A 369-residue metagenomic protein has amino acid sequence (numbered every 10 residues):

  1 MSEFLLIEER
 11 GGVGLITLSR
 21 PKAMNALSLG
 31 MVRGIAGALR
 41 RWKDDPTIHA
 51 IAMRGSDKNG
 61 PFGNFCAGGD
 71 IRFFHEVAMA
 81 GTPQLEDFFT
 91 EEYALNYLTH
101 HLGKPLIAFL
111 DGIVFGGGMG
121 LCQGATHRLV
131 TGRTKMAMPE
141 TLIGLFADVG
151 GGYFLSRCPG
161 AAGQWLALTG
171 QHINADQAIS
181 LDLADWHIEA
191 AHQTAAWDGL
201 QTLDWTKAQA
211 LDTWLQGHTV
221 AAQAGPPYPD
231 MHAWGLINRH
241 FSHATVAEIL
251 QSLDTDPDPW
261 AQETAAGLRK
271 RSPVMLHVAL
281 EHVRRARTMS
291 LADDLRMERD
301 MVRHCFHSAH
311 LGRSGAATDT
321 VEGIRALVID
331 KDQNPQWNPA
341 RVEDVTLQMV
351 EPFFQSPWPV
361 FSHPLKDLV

Functional and structural regions predicted by a protein language model:
M1-R54, P364, L368-V369: Conserved CoA-thioester-binding segment of acyl-CoA-metabolizing enzymes
I16, M53, D70, L121-C122 (+3 more regions): Hydrophobic/aromatic residues within transmembrane alpha-helices of multi-pass small-molecule transporters
I16-S19, G34-M79, L98-F109, T131-T134: A structural preference for short, pocket-lining loop segments at secondary-structure junctions
D57, T99-I143, A147, L166 (+3 more regions): Glycine-rich beta-to-alpha active-site loop
I71-L110, G151, V350-P359: An acidic, glycine-rich surface segment that forms the CoA-thioester-binding/catalytic face of crotonase-fold enzymes
D148-A210: Contiguous mid-protein beta-loop-alpha structural module that forms a pocket-lining wall or clamp of enzyme active
L183, E189-R271, M275: Amphipathic alpha-helical blocks and their helix-capping loop/short-beta junctions
C305, A309, R313-V369: C-terminal amphipathic alpha-helical interaction region
